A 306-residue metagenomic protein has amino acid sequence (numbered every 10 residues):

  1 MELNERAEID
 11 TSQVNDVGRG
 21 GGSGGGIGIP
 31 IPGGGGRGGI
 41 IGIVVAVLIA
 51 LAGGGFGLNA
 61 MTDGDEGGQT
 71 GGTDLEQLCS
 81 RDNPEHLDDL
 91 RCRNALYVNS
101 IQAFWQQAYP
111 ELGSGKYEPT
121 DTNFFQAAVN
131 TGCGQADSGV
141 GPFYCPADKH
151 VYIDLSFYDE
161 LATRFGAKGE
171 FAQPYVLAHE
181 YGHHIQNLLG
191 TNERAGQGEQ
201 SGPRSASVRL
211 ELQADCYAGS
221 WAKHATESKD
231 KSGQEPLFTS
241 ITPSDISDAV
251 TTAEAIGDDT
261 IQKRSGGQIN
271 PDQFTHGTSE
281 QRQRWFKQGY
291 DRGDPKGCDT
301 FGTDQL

Functional and structural regions predicted by a protein language model:
M1-L78: Long amphipathic alpha-helical segments used for membrane anchoring, targeting, substrate engagement, or oligomerization
E2-N4, F56-C133, D299: A metal-dependent hydrolase signature that marks the N-terminal structural subdomain at the beginning of catalytic folds
N59-T62, A128-D154: Catalytic zinc-binding patch centered on the HExxH motif and its immediate surroundings that defines zinc-dependent
C92-S114, Q213-I261: Short helix/loop segments within enzyme catalytic domains that coordinate or immediately flank catalytic cofactors
W105, I153, Y175-L188, E211 (+2 more regions): Active-site recognition of the HExxH zinc-binding catalytic motif
F157-Y175, G202-V208: Short pre-active-site segment immediately N-terminal to the catalytic Zn-binding motif
Y181-Q197, S220-W221, A225-E227: Catalytic Zn2+-binding segment of zinc metalloproteases
I256-L306: Pan-zinc metallopeptidase signature
